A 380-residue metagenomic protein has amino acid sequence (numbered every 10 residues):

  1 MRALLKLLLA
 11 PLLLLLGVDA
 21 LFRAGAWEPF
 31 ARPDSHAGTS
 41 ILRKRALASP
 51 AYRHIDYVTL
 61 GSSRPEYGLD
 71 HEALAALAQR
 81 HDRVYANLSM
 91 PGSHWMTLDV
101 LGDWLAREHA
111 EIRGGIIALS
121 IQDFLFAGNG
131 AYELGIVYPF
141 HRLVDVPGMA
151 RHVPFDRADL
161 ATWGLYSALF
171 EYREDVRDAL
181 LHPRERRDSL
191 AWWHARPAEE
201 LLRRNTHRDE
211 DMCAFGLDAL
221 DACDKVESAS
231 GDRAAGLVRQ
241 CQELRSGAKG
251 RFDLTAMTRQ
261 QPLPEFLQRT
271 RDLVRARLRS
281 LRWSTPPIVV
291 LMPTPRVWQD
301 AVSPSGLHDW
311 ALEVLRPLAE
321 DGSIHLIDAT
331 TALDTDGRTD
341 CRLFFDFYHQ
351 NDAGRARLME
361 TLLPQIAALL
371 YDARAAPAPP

Functional and structural regions predicted by a protein language model:
R2-R23: Hydrophobic membrane-insertion alpha-helices, especially the h-region of bacterial N-terminal signal peptides
V18-Y85, V100-W104: Membrane/wall-proximal cationic-aromatic binding patches
L60, R64-V153: Membrane-embedded segments
D99-L101, P264-A276, S305-L315: Well-ordered, non-membrane alpha-helical segments in soluble/globular domains
L134-W283, P377-P380: Secreted/periplasmic serine-hydrolase-like ester/acetyl group-modifying domain
L273-I288, P317-I327: A structural motif corresponding to the C-terminal end of an alpha-helix and its immediate exit/capping segment
T294-A329: Substrate-gating cap/lid alpha-helix
L343-P380: Histidine-centered active-site loop/cap adjacent to the catalytic His in serine esterases/O-acetyl transfer systems
